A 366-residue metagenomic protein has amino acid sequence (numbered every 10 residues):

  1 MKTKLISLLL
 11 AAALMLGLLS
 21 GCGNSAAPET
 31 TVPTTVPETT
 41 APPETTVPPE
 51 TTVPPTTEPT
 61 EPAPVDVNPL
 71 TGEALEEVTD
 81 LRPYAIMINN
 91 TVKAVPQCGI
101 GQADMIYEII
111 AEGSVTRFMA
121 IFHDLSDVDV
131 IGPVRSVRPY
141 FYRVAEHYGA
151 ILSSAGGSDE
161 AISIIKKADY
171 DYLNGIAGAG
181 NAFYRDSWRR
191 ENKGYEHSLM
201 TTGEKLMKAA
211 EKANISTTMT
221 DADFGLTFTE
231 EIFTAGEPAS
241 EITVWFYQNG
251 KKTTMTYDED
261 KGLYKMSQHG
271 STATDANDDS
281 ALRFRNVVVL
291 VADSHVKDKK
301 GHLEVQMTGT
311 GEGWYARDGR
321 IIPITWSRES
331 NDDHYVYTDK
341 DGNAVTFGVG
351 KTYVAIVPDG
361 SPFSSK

Functional and structural regions predicted by a protein language model:
M1-L10: Positively charged n-region of N-terminal signal peptides that target proteins for export
G17-G21: C-terminal motif of bacterial Sec signal peptides marking the signal peptidase cleavage site
G23-S25: Bacterial signal peptide processing site
P28-P62: Intrinsically disordered, low-complexity serine/threonine-rich repeat tracts
P59-Y107, E112-K366: A surface/extracellular/periplasmic glyco- and lipid-processing/surface-interacting theme
